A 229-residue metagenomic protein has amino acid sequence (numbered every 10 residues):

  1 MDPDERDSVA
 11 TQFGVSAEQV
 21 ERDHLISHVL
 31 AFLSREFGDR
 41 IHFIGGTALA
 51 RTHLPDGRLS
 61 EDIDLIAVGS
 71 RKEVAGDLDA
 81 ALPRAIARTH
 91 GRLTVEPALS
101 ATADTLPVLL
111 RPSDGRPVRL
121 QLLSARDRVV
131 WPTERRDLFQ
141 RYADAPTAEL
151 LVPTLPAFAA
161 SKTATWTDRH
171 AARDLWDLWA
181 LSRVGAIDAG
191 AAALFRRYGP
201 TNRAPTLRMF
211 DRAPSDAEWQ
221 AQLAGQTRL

Functional and structural regions predicted by a protein language model:
M1-H42, R51-R58, I63, A67-L229: Structured mid-to-C-terminal alpha-helical surface segments
G46: Active-site glycine-centered loops adjacent to acidic/histidine catalytic or metal-binding residues that shape
